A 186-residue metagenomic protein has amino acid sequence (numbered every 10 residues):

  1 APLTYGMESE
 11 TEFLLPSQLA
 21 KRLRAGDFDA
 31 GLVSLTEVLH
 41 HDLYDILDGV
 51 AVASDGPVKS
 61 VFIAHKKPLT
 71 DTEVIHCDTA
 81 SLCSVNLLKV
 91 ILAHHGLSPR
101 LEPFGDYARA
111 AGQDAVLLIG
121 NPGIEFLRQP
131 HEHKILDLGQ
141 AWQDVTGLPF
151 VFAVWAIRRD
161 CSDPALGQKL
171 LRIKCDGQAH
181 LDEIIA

Functional and structural regions predicted by a protein language model:
A1-A186: Domain-level signature for soluble enzymes in the chorismate/prephenate branch of the shikimate pathway
